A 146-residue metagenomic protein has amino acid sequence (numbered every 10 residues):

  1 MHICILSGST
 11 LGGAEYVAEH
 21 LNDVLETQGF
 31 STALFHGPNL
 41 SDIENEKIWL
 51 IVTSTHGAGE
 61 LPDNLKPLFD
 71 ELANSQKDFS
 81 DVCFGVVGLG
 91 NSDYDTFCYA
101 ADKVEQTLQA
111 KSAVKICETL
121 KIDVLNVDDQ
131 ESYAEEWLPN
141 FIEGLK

Functional and structural regions predicted by a protein language model:
M1-C4: Extreme N-terminal starter segment of soluble prokaryotic enzymes
S7, G12-E19, D23-V24, Q28-S31 (+1 more regions): FMN-binding flavodoxin-like domain, especially the glycine-rich phosphate-binding loop
G29-N39: A short beta-strand-loop structural module common to alpha/beta enzyme folds
